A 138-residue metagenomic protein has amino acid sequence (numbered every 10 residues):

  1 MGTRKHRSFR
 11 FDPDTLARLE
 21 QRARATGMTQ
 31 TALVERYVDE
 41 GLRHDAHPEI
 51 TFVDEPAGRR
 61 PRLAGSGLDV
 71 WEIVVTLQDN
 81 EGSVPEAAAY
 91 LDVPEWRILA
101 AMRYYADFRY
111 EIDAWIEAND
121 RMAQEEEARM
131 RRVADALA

Functional and structural regions predicted by a protein language model:
M1-F11: Short Lys/Arg-rich basic patches
M1-G2, H44-L68: Short, Lys/Arg-enriched anionic-surface-contact patches
F9-F11, L19, T26-D39: Short amphipathic alpha-helical segments
P13, R24, L77-D79: Short amphipathic helical patch at the helix-1/turn junction of helix-turn-helix
D14-A17, Q21, A114, R121: Alpha-helical coiled-coil heptad-repeat segments used for dimerization/assembly
Q21-R24, A89: Alpha-helical residues within the helix-turn-helix
S66-E81: Short, amphipathic alpha-helical "recognition" segments used to contact nucleic acids or chromatin
D79-V133: Long, charge-rich, low-complexity alpha-helical segments
